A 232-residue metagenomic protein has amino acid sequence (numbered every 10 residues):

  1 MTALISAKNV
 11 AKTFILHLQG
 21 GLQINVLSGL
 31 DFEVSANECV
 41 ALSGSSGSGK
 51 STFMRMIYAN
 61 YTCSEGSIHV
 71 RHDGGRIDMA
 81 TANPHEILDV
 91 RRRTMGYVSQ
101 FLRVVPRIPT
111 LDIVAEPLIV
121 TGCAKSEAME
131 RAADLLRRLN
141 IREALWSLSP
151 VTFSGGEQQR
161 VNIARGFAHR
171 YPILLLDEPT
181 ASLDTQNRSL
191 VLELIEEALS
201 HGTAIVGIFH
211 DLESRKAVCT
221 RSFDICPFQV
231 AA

Functional and structural regions predicted by a protein language model:
S43-S45: The feature captures the beta-strand-to-loop junction immediately N-terminal to the Walker
Y58: Helix-to-loop junction immediately C-terminal to a conserved catalytic motif
S67-D89: ABC ATPase NBD Q-loop/coupling interface
F101, I108-I119: Q-loop/switch helix immediately C-terminal to the Walker
E127-A144: Conserved ABC ATPase "signature" region
S149-F153, E157: Conserved ABC ATPase signature
G166-F167: ABC ATPase C-loop
L174-D177: Catalytic Walker B motif of ABC-type/P-loop ATPase nucleotide-binding domains
